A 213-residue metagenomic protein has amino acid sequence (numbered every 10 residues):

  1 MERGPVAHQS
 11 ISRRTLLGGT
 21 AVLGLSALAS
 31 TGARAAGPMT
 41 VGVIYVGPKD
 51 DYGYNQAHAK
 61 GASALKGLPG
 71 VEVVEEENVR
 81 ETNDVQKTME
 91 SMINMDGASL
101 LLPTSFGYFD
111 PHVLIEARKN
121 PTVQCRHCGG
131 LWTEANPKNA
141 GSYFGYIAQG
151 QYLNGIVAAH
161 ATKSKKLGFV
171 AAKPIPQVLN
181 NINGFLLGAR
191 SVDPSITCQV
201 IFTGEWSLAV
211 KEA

Functional and structural regions predicted by a protein language model:
M1-I11, T15-S30: N-terminal secretory signal peptides
S30-V43: C-terminal segment of N-terminal export signals and the immediately downstream linker at the start of the mature
T40-G61, L65-L68, V74-V85, F106 (+1 more regions): Extracytoplasmic "Venus flytrap"
V73-M92, G204-A213: Structural motif
G97-F106, Q124-C128: Periplasmic-binding protein-like
R118-F144: Flexible loop/hinge segments that line or gate small-molecule binding clefts
E134-A159, F169-P174: Short beta-strand elements at the ligand-binding edges of bilobed clamshell
Q177-A213: Extracellular/periplasmic Venus flytrap/periplasmic-binding protein
